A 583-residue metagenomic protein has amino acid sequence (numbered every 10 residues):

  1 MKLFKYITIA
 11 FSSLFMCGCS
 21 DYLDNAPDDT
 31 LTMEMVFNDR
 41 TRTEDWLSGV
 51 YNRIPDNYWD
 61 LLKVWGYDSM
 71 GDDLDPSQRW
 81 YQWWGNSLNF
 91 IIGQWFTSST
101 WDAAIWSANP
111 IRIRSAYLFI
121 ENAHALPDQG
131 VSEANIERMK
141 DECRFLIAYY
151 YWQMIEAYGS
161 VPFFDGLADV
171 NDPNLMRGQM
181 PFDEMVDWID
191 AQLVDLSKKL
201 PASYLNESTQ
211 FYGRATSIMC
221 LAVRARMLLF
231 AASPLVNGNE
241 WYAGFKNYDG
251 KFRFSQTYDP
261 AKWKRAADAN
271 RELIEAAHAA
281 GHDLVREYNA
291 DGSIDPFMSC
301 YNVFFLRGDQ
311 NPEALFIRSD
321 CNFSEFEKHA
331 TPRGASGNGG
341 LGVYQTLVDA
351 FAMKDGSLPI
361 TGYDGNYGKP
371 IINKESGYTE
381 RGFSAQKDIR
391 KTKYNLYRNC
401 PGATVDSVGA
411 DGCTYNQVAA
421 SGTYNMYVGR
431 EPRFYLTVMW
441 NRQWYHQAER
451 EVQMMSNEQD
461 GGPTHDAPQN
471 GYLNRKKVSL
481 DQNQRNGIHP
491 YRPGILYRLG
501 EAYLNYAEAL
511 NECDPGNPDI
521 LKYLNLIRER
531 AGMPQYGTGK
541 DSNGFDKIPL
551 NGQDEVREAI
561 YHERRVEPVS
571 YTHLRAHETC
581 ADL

Functional and structural regions predicted by a protein language model:
M1-P27: Bacterial Sec-dependent N-terminal signal peptides
S20-N86, V161, I218, L229-M454: An aromatic- and glycine-enriched ligand-binding surface/loop that stacks and positions planar moieties
D39, E44-L62, W80-Y158, P173-Y212 (+9 more regions): Conserved, well-structured interaction surfaces
L167-D169, R177-W241, D249-K251, Q256-D268: Hydrophobic, small-residue-rich alpha-helical packing segments that form membrane-like cores
C413-Y415, A420-I527: C-terminal substrate/ligand-recognition segments
T572-T579: Conserved small/polar residues in nucleotide/adenosyl-binding loops
